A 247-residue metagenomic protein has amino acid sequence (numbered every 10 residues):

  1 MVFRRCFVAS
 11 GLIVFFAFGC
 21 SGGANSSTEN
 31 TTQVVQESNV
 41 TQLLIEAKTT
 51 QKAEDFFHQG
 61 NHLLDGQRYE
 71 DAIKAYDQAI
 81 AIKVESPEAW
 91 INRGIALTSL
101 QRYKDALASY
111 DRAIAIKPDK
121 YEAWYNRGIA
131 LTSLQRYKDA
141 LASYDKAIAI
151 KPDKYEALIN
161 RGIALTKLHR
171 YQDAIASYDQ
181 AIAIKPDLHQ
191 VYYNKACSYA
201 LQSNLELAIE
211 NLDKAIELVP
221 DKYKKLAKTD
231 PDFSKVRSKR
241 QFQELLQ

Functional and structural regions predicted by a protein language model:
A24-L44, E217-Q247: Terminal, low-structured helical/coil segments at or just beyond the last alpha-helical repeat
E54-D65, D77, E88-S99, E122-S133 (+3 more regions): Conserved alpha-helical positions within TPR/SEL1-like repeat arrays
A79, R112-A113, K146-A147, Q180-A181 (+1 more regions): Canonical positions in the second alpha-helix
Y193-A196, A200-Y223, Q247: TPR/TPR-like (Sel1-like) alpha-helical repeat modules
